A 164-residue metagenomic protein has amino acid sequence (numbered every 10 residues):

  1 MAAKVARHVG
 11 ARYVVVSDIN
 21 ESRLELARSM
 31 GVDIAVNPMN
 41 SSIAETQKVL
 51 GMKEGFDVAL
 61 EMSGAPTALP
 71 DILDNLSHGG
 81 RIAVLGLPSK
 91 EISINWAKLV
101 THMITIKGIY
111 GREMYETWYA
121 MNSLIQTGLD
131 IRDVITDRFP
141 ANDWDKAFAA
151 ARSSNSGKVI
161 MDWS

Functional and structural regions predicted by a protein language model:
M1-N40: Mid-domain Rossmann-like dinucleotide-binding core that forms the NAD(H)/NADP(H) cofactor-binding site
V32, G55-F56, I131, W144: Local beta-strand N-terminus motif with an aromatic residue
E45-V49, S89-D137, D145-K146, N155: C-terminal substrate-binding/catalytic core of Rossmann-like NAD(P)-dependent dehydrogenases/reductases
T46-A59: A short acidic, Gly/Pro-enriched loop at the edge of an enzyme's catalytic core that lines a small-molecule cofactor
L60-M62, W163: Short, well-ordered coil/turn residues at beta-beta hairpins and beta-strand->alpha-helix junctions within
L76-H78: Helix-to-beta-strand junctions that scaffold the AdoMet/dcAdoMet cofactor pocket in Class I SAM-dependent enzymes
G80-R81, T105: Short glycine-centered segments of the SAM/dcSAM-binding site in methyltransferase folds
L85-G86: Acidic carboxylate diad motif detector
